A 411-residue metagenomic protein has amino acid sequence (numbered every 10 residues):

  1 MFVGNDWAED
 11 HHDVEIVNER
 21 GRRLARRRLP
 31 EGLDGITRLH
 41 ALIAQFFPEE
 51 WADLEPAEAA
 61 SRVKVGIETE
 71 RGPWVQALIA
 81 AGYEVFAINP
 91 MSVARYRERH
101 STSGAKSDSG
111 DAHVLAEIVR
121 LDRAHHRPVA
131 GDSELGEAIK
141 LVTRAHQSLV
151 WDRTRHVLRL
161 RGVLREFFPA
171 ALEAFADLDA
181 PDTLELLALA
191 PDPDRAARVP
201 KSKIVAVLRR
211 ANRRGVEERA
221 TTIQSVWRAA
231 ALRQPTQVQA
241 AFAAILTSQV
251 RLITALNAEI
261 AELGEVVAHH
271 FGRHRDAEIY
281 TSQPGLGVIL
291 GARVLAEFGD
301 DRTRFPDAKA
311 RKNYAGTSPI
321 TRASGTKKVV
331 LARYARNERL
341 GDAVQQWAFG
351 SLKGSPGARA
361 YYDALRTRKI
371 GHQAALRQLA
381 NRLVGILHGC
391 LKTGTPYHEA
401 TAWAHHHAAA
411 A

Functional and structural regions predicted by a protein language model:
M1-A411: A detector of single, family-specific signature residues that are central to catalytic or substrate-handling motifs
